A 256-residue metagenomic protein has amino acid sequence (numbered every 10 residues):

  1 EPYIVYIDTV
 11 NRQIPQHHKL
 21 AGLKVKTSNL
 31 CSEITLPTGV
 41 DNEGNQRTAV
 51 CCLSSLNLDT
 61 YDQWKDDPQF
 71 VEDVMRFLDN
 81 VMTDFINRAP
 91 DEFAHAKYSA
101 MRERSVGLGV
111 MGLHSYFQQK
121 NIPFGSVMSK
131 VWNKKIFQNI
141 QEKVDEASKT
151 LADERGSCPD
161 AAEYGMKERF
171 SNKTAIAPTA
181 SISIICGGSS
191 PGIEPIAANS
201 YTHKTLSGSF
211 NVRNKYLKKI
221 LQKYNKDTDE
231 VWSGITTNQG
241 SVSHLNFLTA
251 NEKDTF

Functional and structural regions predicted by a protein language model:
E1-F256: Long, C-terminal-biased catalytic regions of enzyme "large/alpha" subunits
